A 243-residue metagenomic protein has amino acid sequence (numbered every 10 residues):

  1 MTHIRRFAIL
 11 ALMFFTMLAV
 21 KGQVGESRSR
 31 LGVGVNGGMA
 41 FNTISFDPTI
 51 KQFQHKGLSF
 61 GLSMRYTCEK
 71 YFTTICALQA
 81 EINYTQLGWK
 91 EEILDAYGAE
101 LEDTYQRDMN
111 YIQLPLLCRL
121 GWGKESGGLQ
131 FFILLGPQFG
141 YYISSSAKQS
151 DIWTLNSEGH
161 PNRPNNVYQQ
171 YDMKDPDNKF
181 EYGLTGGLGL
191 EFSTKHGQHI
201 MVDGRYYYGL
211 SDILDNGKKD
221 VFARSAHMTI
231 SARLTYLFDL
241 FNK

Functional and structural regions predicted by a protein language model:
M1-R30, N36, L234-K243: Bacterial Sec-dependent N-terminal signal peptides
Q23-L31, E69-C76, G123-Q130, T194-H199 (+1 more regions): Short loop/turn motifs that connect adjacent beta-strands in outer-membrane beta-barrel proteins
Q23-R65, D177: Short glycine/proline- and aromatic-enriched beta-strand/turn motifs that initiate or cap beta-hairpins
R28, E181, G186-K243: Predominantly the C-terminal beta-signal and adjacent terminal strand-loop region of outer-membrane beta-barrel
V35-M39, F60-Y66, Y84, L114-W122 (+4 more regions): Residues on the lipid-exposed face of transmembrane beta-strands in outer-membrane beta-barrel proteins
T43-H55, L87-I112, Y142-E181, D212-T229: Extracellular/periplasm-exposed beta-strand and loop segments of Gram-negative cell-envelope proteins, dominated by
R65-A77, T85-K90: N-terminal hydrophobic signal/anchor transmembrane helix of membrane proteins
E102-S144: Hydrophobic, well-structured mid-protein blocks that either form specific transmembrane helices
